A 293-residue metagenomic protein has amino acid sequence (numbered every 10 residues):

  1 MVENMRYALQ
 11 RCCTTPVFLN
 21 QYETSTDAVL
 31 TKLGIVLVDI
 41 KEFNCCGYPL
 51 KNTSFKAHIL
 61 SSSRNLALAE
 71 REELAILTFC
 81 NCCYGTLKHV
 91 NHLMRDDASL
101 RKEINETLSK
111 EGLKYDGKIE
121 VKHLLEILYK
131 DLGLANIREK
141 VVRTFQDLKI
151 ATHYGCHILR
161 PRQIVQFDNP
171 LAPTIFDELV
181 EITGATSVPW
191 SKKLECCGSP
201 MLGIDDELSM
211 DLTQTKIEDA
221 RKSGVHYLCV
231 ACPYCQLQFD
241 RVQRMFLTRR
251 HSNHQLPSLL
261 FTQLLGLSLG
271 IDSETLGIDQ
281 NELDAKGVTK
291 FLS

Functional and structural regions predicted by a protein language model:
M1-S293: Iron-sulfur cluster-binding electron-transfer modules in prokaryotic oxidoreductases
